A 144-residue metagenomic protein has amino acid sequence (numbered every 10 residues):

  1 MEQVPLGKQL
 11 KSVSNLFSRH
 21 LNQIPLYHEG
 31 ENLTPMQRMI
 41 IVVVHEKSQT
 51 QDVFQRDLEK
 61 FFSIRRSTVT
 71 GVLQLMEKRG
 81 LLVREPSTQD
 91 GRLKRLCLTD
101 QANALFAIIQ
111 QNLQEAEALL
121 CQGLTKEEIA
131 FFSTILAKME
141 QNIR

Functional and structural regions predicted by a protein language model:
M1, E127-R144: C-terminal regulatory/oligomerization modules of transcriptional regulators
M1-E31, R79: N-terminal leader segment of winged-helix/HTH proteins
E2, L6, M36-I40, F54 (+2 more regions): N-terminal positioning helix adjacent to the helix-turn-helix/winged-helix DNA-binding module
L16, V43-K47, I135, N142: Short amphipathic alpha-helical elements of helix-turn-helix/winged-helix folds
N22-R65: N-terminal helix-turn-helix DNA-binding core of bacterial DNA-binding proteins
Q55, L73-Q74: Short, hydrophobic-biased segments on the C-terminal half of alpha helices that form "recognition helices"
Q74-S133: Charged, amphipathic alpha-helical coiled-coil/dimerization segments
